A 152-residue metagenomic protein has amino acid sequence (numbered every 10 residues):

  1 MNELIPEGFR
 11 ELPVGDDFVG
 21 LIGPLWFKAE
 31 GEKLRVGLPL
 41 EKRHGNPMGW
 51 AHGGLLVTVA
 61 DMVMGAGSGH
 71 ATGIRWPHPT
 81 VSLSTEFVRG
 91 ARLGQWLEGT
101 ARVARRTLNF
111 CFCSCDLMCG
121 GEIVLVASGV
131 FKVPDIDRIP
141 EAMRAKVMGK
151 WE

Functional and structural regions predicted by a protein language model:
M1-E152: Terminal targeting signals and extreme-terminal segments of soluble enzymes
